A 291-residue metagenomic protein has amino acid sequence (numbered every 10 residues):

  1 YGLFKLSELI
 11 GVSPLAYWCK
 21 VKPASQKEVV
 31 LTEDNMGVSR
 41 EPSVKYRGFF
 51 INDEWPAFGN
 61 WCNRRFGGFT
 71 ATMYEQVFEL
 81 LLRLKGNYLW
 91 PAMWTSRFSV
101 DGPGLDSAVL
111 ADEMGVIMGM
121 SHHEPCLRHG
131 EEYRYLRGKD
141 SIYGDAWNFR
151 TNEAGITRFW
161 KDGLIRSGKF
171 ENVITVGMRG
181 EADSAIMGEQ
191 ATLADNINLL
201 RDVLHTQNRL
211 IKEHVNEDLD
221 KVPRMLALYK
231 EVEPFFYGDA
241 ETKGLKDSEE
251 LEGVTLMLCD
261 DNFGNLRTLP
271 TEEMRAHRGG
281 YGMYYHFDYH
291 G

Functional and structural regions predicted by a protein language model:
Y1-N60, R64-L84, E181, T206-R209: Solvent-exposed alpha-helical segments and adjacent loops that form catalytic or protein-interaction surfaces
K20-T32, G102-A108, D112-E113, D140-R278: Gly/Pro-rich turn-and-neighbor structural signature
R47-I51, L82, Y88-P91, M118-H122 (+4 more regions): Hydrophobic faces of well-ordered beta-strands that scaffold small-molecule active sites in alpha/beta enzyme cores
W55, W94-S96, H122-C126, G180-A182 (+3 more regions): Active-site-proximal loop/turn and secondary-structure-junction residues that shape catalytic pockets, frequently
F58-N60, P91, R128-H129, A185-I186 (+3 more regions): Short helix/loop capping segments that flank catalytic or ligand/cofactor-binding pockets
G68-R97, P103-D106, L110-S121, K169 (+1 more regions): Catalytic domains of carbohydrate-active enzymes, especially glycoside hydrolases
E113-G138, I142-G144, N148-T151: Acidic/aromatic-lined carbohydrate-recognition and catalytic surfaces of CAZymes acting on diverse glycans
A182-I186, G280-G291: Active-site clefts of carbohydrate-active enzymes
